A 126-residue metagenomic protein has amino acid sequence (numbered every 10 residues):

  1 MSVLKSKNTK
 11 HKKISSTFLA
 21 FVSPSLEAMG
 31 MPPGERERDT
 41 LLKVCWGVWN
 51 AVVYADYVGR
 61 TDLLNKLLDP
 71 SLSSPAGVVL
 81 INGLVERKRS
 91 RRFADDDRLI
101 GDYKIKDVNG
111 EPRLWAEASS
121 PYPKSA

Functional and structural regions predicted by a protein language model:
M1, K5-K13, L64-L67, P112-A118 (+1 more regions): Extended non-catalytic scaffold regions that mediate assembly and binding in large macromolecular machines
S6-N50: Short terminal alpha-helical segments
T17-V22, L41-V58, P75-R89: Extended low-polarity, hydrophobic cluster-rich segments
L26-M29, Y54-Y57, D62, G101 (+2 more regions): Amphipathic alpha-helical interaction segments
R60-V78: Extended intrinsically disordered or low-complexity segments
P75-A126: Amphipathic alpha-helical binding modules
